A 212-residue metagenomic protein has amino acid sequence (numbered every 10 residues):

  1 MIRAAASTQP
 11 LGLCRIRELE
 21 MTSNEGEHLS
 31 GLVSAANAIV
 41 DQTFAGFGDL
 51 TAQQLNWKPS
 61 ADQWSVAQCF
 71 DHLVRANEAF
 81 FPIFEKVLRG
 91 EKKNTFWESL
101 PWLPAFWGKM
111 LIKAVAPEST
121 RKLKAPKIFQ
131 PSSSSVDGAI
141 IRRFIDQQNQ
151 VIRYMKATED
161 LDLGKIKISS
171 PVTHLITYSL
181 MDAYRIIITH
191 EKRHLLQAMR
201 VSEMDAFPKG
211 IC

Functional and structural regions predicted by a protein language model:
A4-E20: Short, Lys/Arg-enriched N-terminal segments with co-localized hydrophobic residues within the first ~10-30 amino acids
L19-S23, K124-S132, S170-H174: A short small-residue
N24-Q63: An N-terminal domain-cap segment
G46-G48, F106-D162: Acidic/histidine-rich alpha-helical segments that form the ligand environment of transition-metal centers
P59-L111, D146-A157, L161-C212: Short, contiguous alpha-helical
